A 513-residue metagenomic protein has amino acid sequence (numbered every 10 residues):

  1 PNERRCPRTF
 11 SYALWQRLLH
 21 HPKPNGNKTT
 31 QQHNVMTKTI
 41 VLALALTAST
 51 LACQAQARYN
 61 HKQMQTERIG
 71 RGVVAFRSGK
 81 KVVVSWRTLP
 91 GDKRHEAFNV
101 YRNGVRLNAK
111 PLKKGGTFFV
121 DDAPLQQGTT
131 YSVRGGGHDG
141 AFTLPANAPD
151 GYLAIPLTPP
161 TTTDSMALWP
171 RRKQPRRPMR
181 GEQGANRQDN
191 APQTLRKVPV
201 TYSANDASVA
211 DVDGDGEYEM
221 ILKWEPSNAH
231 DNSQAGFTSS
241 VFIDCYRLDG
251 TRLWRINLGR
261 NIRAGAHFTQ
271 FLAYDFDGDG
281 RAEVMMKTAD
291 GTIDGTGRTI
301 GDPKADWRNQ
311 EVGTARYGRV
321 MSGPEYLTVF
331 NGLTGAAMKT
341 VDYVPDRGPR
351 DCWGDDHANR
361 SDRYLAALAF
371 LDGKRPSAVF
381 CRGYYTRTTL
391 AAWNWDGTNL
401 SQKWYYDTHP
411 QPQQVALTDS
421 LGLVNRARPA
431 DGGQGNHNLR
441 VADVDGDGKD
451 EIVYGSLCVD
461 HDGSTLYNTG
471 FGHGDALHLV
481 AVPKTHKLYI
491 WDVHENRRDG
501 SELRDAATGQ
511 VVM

Functional and structural regions predicted by a protein language model:
R4, H33-V41: Bacterial N-terminal signal peptides that target proteins for export
F10-Y12: Aromatic (phenylalanine/tyrosine) cluster motif
L44-C53: Hydrophobic h-region of N-terminal signal peptides that target proteins for export in Gram-negative bacteria
A57-K93, L144-G151: Pro/Thr/Ser/Gly-rich low-complexity, intrinsically disordered linker/stalk tracts
R68, T88, K114-G116, V120-M513: Beta-propeller-forming repeat regions
G91-R102: Solvent-exposed loop/turn segments flanking beta-strands in beta-repeat/beta-sandwich domains
Y101-L107, G136-H138: Change "in extracellular beta-sheet-rich domains … of secreted and cell-surface proteins" to "in beta-sheet-rich domains
